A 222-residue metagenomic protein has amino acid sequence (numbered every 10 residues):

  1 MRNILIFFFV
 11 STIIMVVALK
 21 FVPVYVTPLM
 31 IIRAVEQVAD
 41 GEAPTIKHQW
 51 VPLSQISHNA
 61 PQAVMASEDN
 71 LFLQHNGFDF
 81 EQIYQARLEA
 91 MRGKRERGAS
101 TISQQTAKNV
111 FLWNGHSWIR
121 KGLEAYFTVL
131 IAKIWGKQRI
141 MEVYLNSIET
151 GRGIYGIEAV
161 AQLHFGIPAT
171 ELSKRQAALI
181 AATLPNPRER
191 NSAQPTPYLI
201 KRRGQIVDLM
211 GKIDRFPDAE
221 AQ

Functional and structural regions predicted by a protein language model:
M1-Q222: Juxtamembrane regions of bacterial inner-membrane/periplasmic proteins, predominantly the peptidoglycan biogenesis
